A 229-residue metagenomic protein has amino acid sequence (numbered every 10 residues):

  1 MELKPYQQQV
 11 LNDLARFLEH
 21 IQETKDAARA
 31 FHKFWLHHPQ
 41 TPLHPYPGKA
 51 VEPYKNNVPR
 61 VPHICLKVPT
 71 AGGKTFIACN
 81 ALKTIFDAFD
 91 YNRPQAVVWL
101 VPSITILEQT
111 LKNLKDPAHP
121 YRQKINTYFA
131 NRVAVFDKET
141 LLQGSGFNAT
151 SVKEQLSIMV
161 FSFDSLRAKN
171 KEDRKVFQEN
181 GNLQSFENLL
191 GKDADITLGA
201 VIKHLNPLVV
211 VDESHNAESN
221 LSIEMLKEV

Functional and structural regions predicted by a protein language model:
M1-V229: RecA-like P-loop NTPase motor core of helicase/translocase proteins
